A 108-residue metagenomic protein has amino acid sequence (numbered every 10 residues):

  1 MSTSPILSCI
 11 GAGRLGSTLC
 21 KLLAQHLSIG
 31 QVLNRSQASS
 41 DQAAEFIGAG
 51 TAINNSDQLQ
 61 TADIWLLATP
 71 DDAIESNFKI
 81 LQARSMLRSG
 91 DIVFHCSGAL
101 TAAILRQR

Functional and structural regions predicted by a protein language model:
M1-N54: NAD(P)+-binding Rossmann beta1-loop-alpha1 motif at the extreme N-terminus of oxidoreductases
I47, T51-R108: Rossmann-like NAD(P)(H) cofactor-binding subdomain of soluble oxidoreductases
